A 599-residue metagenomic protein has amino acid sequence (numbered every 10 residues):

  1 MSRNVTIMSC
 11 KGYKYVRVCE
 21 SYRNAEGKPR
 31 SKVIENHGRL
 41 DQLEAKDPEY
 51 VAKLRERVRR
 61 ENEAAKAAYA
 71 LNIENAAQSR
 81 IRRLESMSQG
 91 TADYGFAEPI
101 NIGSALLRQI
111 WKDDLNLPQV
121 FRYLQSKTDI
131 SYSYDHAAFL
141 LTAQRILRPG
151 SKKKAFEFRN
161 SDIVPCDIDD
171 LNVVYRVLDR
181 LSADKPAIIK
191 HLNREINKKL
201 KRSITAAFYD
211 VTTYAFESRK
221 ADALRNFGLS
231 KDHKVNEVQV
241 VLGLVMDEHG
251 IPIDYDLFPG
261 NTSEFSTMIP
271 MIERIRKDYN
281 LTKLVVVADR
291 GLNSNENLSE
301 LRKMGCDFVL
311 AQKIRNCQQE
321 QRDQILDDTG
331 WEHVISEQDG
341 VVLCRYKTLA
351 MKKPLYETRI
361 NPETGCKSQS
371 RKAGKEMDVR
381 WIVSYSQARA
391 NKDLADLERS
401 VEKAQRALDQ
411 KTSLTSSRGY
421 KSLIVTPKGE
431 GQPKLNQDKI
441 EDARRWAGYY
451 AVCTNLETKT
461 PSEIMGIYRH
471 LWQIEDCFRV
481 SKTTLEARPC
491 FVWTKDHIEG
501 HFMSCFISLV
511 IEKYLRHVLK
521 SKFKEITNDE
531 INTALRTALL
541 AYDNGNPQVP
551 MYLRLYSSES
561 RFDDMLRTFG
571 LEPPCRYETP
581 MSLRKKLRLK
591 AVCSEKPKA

Functional and structural regions predicted by a protein language model:
M1-A223, N236, V245-D256, N261 (+4 more regions): Dynamic "connector" segments at or just before major functional cores
V18, A155, F208-D210, G250 (+5 more regions): Conserved structural-core and active-site-/substrate-pathway-adjacent residues in large, well-folded domains of enzymes
A25, D162-D169, L200, E248-I251 (+4 more regions): Secondary-structure transition/capping motifs at alpha-helix termini and the adjoining loop/turn into the next element
G38, T494-L515: Basic, amphipathic alpha-helical segments enriched in Lys/Arg and hydrophobic/aromatic residues
V240, L257, D307, A311-I467 (+1 more regions): An anionic, glycine-rich sequence signature occurring as long contiguous blocks
D256-D278: Active-site beta-loop-alpha junctions of metal-dependent nucleic acid enzymes, especially the RNase H-like/DDE
S263, V287-E296, I314-C317, H497-E499: Acidic, metal-coordinating catalytic cores used for nucleic-acid/nucleotide bond scission and strand-transfer chemistry
I464-F491: Short amphipathic alpha-helical "interface-anchor" segments enriched in bulky aromatics
